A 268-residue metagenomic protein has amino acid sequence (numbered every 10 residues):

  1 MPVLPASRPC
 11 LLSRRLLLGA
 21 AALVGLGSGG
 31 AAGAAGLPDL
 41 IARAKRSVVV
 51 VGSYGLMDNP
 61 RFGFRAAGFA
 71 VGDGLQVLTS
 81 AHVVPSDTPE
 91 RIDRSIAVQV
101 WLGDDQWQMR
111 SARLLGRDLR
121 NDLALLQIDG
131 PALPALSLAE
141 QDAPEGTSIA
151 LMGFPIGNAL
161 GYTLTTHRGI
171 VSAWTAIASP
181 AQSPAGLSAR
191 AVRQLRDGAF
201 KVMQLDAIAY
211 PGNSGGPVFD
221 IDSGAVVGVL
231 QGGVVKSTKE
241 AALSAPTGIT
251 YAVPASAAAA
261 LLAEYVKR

Functional and structural regions predicted by a protein language model:
L11-L18: N-terminal export leaders
A35-L37, Y54-S80, R110-S111, G215 (+2 more regions): A conserved glycine-rich beta-strand in the N-terminal activation segment of trypsin-fold
D39-L40, D87-P89, R113-L115, D129-T163: Active-site substrate-binding loop(s) of clan PA
A44-R61, A124, D129-A135, L164-A263: Active-site region of chymotrypsin-like
V71-G72, A143-P144, I221: Short, well-ordered loop/turn sites that connect or cap secondary structure elements
G72-L119: Catalytic-histidine neighborhood of serine endopeptidases, predominantly the chymotrypsin-like S1/PA family
R94-A97, G103-A112, E145-S148, L164-S188: Beta-strand/loop subdomains of soluble extracytoplasmic proteins
